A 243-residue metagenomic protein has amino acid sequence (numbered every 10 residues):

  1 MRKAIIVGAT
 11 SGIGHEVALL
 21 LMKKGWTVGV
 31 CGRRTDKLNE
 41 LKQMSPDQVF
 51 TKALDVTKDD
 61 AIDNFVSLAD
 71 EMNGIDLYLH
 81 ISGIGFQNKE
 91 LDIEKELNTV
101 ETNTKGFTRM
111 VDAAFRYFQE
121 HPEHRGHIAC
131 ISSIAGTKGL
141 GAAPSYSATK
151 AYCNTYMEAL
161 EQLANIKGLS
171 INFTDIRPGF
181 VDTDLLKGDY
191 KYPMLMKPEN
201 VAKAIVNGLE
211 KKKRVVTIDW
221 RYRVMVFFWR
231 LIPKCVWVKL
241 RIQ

Functional and structural regions predicted by a protein language model:
T10-S11: Conserved glycine-rich cofactor-binding loop
K24-E40: Conserved glycine-rich Rossmann-like NAD(P)H-binding loop of the short-chain dehydrogenase/reductase
L79-Q87: Conserved NAD(P)H cofactor-binding loop of Rossmann-fold oxidoreductase domains
N88-E101: Short alpha-helical oligomerization interface
V111, T149: Active-site helix of classical SDR
S133: Residue(s) in the substrate-gating loop at a strand-loop-helix junction that position the organic substrate next
Y190-V226: C-terminal helical subdomain
